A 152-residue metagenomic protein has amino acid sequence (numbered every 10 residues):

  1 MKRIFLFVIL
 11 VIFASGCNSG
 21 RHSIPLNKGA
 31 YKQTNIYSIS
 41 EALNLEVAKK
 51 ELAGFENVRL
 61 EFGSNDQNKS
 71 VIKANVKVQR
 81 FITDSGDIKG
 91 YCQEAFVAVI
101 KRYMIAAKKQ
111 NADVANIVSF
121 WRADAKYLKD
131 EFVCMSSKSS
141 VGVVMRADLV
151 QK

Functional and structural regions predicted by a protein language model:
K2-F7: Sec-dependent signal peptide recognition, specifically the positively charged N-region followed immediately by
F13-G16: C-terminal motif of bacterial Sec signal peptides marking the signal peptidase cleavage site
N18-R21: Bacterial signal peptide processing site
L26-K32: Short N-terminal segments immediately surrounding and downstream of signal-peptide cleavage
I39-D84: Compositionally biased P/S/T/G-rich terminal and signal peptide-adjacent segments that lie outside catalytic cores
S70-L128: Short, well-ordered alpha-helical segments
G86-D87, I117-K152: Surface-exposed short loop/turn segments
